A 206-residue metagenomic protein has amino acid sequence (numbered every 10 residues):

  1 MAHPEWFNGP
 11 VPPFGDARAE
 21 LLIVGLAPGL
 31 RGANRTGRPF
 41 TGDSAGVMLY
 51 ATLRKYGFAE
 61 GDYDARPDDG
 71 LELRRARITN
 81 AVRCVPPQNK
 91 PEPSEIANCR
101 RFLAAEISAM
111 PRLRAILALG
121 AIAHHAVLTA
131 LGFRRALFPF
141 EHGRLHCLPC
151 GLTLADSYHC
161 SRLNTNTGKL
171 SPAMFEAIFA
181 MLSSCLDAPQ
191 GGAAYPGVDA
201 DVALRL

Functional and structural regions predicted by a protein language model:
M1-D187: A polyanion-binding, active-site-adjacent surface
F179-L206: Charged phosphate-binding loop/patch that engages nucleotide di/tri-phosphates or the phosphate backbone of nucleic
